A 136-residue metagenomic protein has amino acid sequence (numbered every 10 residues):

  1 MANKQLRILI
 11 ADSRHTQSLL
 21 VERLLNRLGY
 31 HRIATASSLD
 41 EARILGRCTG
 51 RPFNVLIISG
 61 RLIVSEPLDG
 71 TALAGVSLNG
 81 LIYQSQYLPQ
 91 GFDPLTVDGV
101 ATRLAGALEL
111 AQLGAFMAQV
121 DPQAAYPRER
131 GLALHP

Functional and structural regions predicted by a protein language model:
N3-Q5: Phosphate-coordination loops involved in phosphoryl transfer and adenosine-cofactor binding
A11-D12: Conserved acidic carboxylate
H15-A34: Two-component/phosphorelay signaling modules centered on CheY-like receiver
S37-V55: Acidic, metal-coordinating helix/loop segments flanking the phosphotransfer/catalytic sites of two-component signaling
I57-R61: Active-site residues of response regulator receiver
S65-D69, V76-A105: Alpha4 helix (beta4-alpha4-beta5 surface) of REC/receiver domains from two-component response regulators
L108-P136: CheY-like receiver
